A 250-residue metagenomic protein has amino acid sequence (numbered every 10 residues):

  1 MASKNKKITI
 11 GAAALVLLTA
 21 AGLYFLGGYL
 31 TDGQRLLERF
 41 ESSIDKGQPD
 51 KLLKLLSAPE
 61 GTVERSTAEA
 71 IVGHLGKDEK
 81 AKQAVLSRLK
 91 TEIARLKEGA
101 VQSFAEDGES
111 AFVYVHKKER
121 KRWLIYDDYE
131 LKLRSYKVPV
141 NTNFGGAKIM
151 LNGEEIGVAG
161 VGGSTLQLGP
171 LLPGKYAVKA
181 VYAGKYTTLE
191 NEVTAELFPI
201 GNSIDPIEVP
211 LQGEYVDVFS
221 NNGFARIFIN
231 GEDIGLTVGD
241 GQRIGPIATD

Functional and structural regions predicted by a protein language model:
M1-I71: Gram-positive cell-envelope targeting signals
G28-Y29, L53-S110: Short solvent-exposed beta->alpha transition segments
K90-Y136: Long amphipathic alpha-helical scaffold segments
F104-R120, A183-Q212: Structured interaction patches on ligand/partner-binding surfaces of diverse proteins
Y129-R134, I204-F219: Conserved "repeat-terminator" motif of extracellular CCP/Sushi domains
S135, N141-K148, G213, F219-R226: Short proline/glycine-enriched turn/loop motifs at strand-loop junctions of beta-rich domains
G153-L171, N230-T249: Short, solvent-exposed S/T- and G/P-enriched segments that are highly enriched in secreted/extracellular and lumenal
L166, L172-Y186, T249-D250: A short, solvent-exposed beta-strand micro-motif common in secreted/extracellular proteins
